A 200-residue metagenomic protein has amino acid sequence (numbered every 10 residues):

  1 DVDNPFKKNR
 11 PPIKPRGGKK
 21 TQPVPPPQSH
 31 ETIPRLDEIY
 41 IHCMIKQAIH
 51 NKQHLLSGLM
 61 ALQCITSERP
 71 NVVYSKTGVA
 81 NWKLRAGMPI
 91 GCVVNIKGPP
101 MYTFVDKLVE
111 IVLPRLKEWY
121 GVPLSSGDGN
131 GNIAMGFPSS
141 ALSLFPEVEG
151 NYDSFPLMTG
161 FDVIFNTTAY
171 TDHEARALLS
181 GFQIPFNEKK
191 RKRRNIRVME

Functional and structural regions predicted by a protein language model:
D1-Q53: N-terminal, positively charged regions that mediate nucleic acid binding
V2-K7, P25-H30, I49, E68-Y74 (+1 more regions): Active-site phosphate-binding and catalytic loops of NTP-dependent enzymes
S29-A48, Y74-V94: Short, charge-patterned binding micro-sites
L36, L56-N81: A glycine-rich, hydrophobic loop/mini-helix early in the fold
A48-L56, G98-T103, A169-H173: Ordered, soluble secondary-structure elements with a strong preference for glycine-centered loop motifs and nearby
I65-T66, I111-W119, F182-K189: A common structural junction motif
R69, N81-I164: Long, charge-patterned amphipathic alpha-helical coiled-coil/hairpin "stalk" segments used as oligomerization
F155-E200: An acidic, glycine-/histidine-flanked metal-binding catalytic module
